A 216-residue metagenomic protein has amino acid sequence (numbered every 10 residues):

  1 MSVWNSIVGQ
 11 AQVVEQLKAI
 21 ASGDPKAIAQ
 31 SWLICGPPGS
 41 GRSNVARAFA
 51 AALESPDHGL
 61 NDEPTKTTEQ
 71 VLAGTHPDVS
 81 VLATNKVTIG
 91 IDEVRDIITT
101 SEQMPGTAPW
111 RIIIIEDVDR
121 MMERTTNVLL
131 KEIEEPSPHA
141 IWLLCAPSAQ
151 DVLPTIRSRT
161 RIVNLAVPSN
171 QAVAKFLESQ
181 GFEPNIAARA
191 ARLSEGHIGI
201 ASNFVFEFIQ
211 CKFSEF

Functional and structural regions predicted by a protein language model:
M1-A52, G59-Q70, P138-H139, P147-F216: Charged, glycine-rich active-site and insertion segments that engage polyanionic ligands
L17-G23, E69-Q70, T88-I112, R120 (+2 more regions): Conserved alpha-helical scaffold flanking the Walker A/P-loop in AAA+ ATPase domains
A27-A29, L72-P77, G106-P109, P136-H139: Short loop/turn elements that form and flank the Walker-type P-loop nucleotide-binding site in RecA-like NTPase cores
W32-G36, S80-V81, I115: Extended hydrophobic secondary-structure segments that form protein cores and membrane-embedded regions
P37-P38, K86, V118: ABC ATPase nucleotide-binding domain signature
E63-G90, Q150-V152: AAA+/P-loop NTPase substrate/partner-engagement loops
T88, R120, E135, D151 (+1 more regions): Residues immediately C-terminal
I112-E116, L129, A140-A146: Structural recognition of the conserved hydrophobic beta-strand(s) that form the central parallel beta-sheet of P-loop
